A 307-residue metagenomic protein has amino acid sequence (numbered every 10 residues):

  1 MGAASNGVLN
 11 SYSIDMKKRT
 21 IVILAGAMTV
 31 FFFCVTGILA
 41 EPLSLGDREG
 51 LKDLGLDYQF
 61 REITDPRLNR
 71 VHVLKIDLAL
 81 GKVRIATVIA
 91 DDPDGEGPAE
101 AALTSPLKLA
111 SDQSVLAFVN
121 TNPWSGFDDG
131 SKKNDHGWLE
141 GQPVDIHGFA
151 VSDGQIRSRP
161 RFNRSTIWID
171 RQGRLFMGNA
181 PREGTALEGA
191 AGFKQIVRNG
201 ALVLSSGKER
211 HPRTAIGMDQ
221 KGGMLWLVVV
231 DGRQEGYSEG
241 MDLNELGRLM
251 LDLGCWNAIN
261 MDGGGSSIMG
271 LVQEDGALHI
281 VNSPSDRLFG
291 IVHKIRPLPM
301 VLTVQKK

Functional and structural regions predicted by a protein language model:
M1-D15, M28: N-terminal amphipathic/basic-hydrophobic helices that include classical n-h-c signal peptides and signal-anchor
Y12-S13, K17-I23, C34-K307: Gly/Ser/Thr/Pro-rich low-complexity, intrinsically disordered segments
V30-F32: Sec-dependent N-terminal signal peptides of Gram-positive bacterial secreted proteins and lipoproteins
